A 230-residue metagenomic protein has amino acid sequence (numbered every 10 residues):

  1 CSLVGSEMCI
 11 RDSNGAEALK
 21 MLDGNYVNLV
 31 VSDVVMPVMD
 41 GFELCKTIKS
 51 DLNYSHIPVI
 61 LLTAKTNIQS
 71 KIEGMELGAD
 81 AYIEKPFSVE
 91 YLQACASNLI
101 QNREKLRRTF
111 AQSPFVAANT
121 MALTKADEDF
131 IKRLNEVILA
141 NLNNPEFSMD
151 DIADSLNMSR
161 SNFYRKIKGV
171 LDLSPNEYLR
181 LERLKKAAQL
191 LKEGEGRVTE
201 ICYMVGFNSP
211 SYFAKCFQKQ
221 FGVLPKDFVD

Functional and structural regions predicted by a protein language model:
C1-G5, I10: Single conserved hydrophobic/aromatic residue that forms the stacking wall/gate of nucleotide- or nucleobase-binding
R11-L29: Acidic, metal-coordinating helix/loop segments flanking the phosphotransfer/catalytic sites of two-component signaling
M36: Receiver (REC) domain active-site loop signature in two-component systems and cognate sites in sensor histidine kinases
F87-A96, R108: C-terminal output helix
G169-N208, D230: Terminal helix-turn-helix DNA-binding modules in bacterial transcription factors
